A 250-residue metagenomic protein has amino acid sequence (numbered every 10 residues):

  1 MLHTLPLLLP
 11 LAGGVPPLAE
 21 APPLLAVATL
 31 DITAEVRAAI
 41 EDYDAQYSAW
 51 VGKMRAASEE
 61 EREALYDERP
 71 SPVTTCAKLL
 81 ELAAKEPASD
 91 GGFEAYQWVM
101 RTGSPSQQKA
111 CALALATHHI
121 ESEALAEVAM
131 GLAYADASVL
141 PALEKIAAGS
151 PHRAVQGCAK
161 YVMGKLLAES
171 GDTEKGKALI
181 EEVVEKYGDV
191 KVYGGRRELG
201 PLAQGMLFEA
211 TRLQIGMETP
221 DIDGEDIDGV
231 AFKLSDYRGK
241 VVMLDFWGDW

Functional and structural regions predicted by a protein language model:
M1-G14: Sec-dependent N-terminal signal peptides
A21-V73: N-terminal leader/linker segments that initiate helical-solenoid repeat arrays
L82-G92, V99-A137, I146-G157, S170-T173 (+1 more regions): Short solvent-exposed coil/turn linkers within tandem alpha-helical repeat scaffolds
A159, K177-R238: N-proximal helix/coil linker or "cap" segments that precede and/or mark the start of modular domains
F232-W250: Short active-site neighborhood of thiol/selenol oxidoreductases, capturing the structured segment around
